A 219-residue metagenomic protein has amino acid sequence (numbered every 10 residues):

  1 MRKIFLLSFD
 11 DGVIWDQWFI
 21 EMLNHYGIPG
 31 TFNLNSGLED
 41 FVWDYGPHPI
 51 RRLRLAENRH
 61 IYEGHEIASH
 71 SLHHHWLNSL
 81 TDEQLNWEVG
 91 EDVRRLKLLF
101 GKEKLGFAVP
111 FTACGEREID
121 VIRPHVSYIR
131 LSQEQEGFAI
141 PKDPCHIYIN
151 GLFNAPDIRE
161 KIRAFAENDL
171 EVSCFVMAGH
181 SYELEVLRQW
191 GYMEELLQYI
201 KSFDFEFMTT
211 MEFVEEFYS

Functional and structural regions predicted by a protein language model:
M1-E21, G90, K97-K102, A113-S219: C-terminal active-site subregion of NodB/CE4 polysaccharide deacetylases
Y26-R117, P124, Q135-H146, V172-L184: Metal-dependent polysaccharide deacetylase catalytic core of the NodB/CE4 family, i.e., the active-site-bearing domain
